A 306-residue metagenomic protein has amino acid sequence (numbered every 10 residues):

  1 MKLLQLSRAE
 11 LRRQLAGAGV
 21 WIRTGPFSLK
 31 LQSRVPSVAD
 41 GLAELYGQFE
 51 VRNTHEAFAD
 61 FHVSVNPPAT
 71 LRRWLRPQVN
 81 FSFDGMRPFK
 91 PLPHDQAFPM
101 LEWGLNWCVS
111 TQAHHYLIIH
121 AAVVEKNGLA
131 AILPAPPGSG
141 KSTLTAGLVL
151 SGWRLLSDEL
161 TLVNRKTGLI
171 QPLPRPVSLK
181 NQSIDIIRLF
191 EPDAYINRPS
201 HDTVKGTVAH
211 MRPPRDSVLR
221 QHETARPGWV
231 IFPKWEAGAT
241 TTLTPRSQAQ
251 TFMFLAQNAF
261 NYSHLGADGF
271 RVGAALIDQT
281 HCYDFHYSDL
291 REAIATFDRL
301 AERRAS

Functional and structural regions predicted by a protein language model:
K2-G41, F58, A122, K126-A135 (+1 more regions): Glycine-rich, often acidic-flanked micro-motifs that create phosphate/phosphodiester-binding or positioning elements
R34-A39, L45, T70, R76: A metal-dependent hydrolase signature that marks the N-terminal structural subdomain at the beginning of catalytic folds
D40-H62: Acidic, aromatic-enriched beta-alpha/helix-loop junctions
A57-S110, A301: Charged, amphipathic alpha-helical linker segments immediately N-terminal to NTP-binding catalytic cores
V109-Q112, D216-V218: Short, P/G- and charge-enriched loop/turn segments at secondary-structure junctions
T111-K126: Pre-Walker A adenine-sensing motif
K141: Conserved lysine of the Walker
L144-T145: Post-Walker A alpha-helix
